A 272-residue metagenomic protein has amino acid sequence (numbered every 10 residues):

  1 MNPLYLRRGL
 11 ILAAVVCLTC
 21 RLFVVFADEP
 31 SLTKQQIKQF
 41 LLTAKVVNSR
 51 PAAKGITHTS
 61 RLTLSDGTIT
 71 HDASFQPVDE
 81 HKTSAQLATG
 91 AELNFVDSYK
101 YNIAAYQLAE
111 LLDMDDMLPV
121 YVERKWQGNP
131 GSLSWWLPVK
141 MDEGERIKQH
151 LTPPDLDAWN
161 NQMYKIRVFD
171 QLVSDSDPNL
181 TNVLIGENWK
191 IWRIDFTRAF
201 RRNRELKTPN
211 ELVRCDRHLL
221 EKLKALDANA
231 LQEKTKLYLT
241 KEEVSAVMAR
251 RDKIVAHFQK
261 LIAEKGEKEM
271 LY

Functional and structural regions predicted by a protein language model:
M1, A14, E243-V244: Helix-centric, low-specificity signal for extended rod-like, repetitive segments
N2-L12: Bacterial N-terminal signal peptides that target proteins for export
L4-Y5, L18, V247-M248: Short alpha-helical segments used as structural interaction elements across diverse proteins
I11-R21: Bacterial N-terminal signal peptides
L22-Y272: Phosphate/dinucleotide-binding and metal-coordinating scaffold of catalytic cores in nucleotide-dependent enzymes
